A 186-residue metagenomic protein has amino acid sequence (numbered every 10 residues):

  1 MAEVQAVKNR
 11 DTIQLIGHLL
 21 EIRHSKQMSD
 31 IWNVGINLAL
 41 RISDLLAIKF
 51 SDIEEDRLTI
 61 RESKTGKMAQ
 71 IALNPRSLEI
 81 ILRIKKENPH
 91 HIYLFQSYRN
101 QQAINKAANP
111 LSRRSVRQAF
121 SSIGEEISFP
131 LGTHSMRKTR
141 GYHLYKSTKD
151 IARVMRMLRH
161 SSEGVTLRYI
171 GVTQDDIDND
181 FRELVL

Functional and structural regions predicted by a protein language model:
A2-V7, K64-R83, Y93-S121: C-terminal catalytic core of Y-nucleophile DNA break-rejoin enzymes
V7-L38: Basic, Lys/Arg- and aromatic-enriched nucleic-acid-binding interface segment
T12, L38, A47-L78: Conserved tyrosine-mediated DNA breakage-rejoining catalytic core shared by Y-recombinases
L15, R76, G171-L186: DNA/chromatin major-groove-contacting recognition/catalytic segments
H18-M28, R117-R153: Short, basic (Lys/Arg/His-rich) helix/loop patches that form interaction surfaces in the mid-to-C-terminal regions
I31, A39, S43-A47, V154: Alpha-helix N-cap/helix-start motif at helix boundaries, enriched for small hydrophobics
V34-G35, H143-L144, M157: Short alpha-helical segment immediately N-terminal to, or the first helix within, an HTH/HTH-like DNA-binding domain
D52-E55, D150-I170, D175: Short, polar N-cap/turn motifs at the start of nucleic acid-interacting alpha helices
